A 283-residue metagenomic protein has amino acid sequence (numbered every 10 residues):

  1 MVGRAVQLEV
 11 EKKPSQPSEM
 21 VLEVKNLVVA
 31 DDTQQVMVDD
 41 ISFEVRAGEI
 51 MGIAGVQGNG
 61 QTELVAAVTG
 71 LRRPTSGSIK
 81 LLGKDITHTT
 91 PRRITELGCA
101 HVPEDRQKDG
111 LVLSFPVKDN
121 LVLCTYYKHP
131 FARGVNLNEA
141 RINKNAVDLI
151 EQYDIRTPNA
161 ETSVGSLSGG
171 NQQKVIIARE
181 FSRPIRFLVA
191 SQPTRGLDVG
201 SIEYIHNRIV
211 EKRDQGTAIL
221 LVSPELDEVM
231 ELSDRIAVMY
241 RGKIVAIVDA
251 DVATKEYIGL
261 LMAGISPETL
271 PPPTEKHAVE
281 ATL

Functional and structural regions predicted by a protein language model:
M1-L283: Glycine-rich phosphate-binding loops of nucleotide-dependent enzymes
